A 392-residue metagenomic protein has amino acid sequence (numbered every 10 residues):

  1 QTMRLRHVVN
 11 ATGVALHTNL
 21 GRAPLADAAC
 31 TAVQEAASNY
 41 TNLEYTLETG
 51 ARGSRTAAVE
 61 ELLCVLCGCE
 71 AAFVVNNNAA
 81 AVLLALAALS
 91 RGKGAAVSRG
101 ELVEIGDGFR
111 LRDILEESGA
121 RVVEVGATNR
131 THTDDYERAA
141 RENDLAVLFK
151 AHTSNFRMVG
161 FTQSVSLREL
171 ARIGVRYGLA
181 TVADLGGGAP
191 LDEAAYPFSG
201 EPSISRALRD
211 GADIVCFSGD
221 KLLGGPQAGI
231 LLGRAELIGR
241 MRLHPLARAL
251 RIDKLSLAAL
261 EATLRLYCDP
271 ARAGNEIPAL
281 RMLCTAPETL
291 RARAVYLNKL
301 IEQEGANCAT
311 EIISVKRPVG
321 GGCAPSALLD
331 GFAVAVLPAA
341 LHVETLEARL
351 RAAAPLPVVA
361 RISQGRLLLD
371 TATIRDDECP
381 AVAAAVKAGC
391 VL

Functional and structural regions predicted by a protein language model:
Q1-N19: Glycine-rich, N-terminal phosphate-binding loop and its surrounding beta-alpha-beta segment
R4-L5, F217, L356-R361: A short linear hydrophobic-aromatic micro-motif
V9-G13, L223-P226, L329, R361-L367: Short Gly/Ser/Thr- and Asp/Glu-enriched loop/turn motifs at secondary-structure junctions
A11-T12, A23-E48: Glycine-rich phosphate-binding segment of PLP-dependent enzymes
L47-A57, S314-C323: Long, charged amphipathic helices and adjacent flexible linkers at domain junctions
G50-Y267, E302, A385: Conserved PLP-enzyme active-site core in the AAT-like
E236, H244-P245, I252-I301, G305 (+2 more regions): Structural motif of enzymes handling amino- and sulfur-group chemistry
P287, R291-R375: Conserved C-terminal alpha-helix-loop-beta "cap" of PLP-dependent enzymes that closes/shapes the active-site mouth
